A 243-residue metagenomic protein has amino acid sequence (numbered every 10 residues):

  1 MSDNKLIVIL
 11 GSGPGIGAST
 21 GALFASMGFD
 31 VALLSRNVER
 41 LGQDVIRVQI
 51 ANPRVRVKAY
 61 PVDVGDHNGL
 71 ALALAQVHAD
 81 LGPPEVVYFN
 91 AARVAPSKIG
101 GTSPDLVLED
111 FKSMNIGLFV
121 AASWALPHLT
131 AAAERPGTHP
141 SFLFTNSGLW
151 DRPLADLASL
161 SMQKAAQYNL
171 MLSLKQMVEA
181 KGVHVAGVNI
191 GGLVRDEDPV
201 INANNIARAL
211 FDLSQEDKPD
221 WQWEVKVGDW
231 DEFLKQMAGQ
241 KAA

Functional and structural regions predicted by a protein language model:
G13-P14: Conserved glycine-rich cofactor-binding loop
F29-Q43: Conserved glycine-rich Rossmann-like NAD(P)H-binding loop of the short-chain dehydrogenase/reductase
I50-N68: Rossmann-fold cofactor-recognition segment
A75, A79, S113-P136: Amphipathic alpha-helical dimer-interface segment in Rossmann-like NAD(P)H-dependent oxidoreductases
Y88-P96: Conserved NAD(P)H cofactor-binding loop of Rossmann-fold oxidoreductase domains
G100-V120, Q167: Catalytic Tyr-X3-Lys loop
D110, T130-A166, L172, E179 (+1 more regions): Catalytic loop of short-chain dehydrogenase/reductase
A180-A243: C-terminal helical subdomain
